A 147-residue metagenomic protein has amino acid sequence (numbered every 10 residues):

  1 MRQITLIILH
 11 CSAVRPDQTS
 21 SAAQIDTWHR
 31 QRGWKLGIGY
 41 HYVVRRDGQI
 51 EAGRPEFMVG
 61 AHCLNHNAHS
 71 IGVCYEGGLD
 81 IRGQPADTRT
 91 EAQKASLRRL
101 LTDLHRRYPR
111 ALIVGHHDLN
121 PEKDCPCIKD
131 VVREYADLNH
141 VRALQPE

Functional and structural regions predicted by a protein language model:
M1-M58: Short, conserved "active-site rim" segments that organize catalytic pockets and cofactor/ligand binding
M1-S12, R46-I50, P55, N67-H69 (+1 more regions): Basic/polar, cationic surfaces and motifs that engage anionic cell-wall and phosphate/carboxylate ligands
A61-L64: Short, surface-exposed beta-strand/loop micro-motifs that present aromatic residues
V73: Ligand-binding face of N-terminal immunoglobulin V-set domains in extracellular IgSF glycoproteins
